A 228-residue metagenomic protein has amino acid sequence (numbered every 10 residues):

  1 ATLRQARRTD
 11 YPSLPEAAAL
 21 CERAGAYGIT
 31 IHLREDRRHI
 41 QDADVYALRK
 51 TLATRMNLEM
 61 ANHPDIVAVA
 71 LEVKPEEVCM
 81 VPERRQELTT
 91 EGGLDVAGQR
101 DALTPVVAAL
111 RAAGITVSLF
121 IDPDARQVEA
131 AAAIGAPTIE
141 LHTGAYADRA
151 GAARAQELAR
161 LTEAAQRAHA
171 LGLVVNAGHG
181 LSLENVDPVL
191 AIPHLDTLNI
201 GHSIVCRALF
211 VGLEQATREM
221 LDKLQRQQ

Functional and structural regions predicted by a protein language model:
A1, I29-I31, M56-M60, V78-M80 (+4 more regions): Hydrophobic faces of well-ordered beta-strands that scaffold small-molecule active sites in alpha/beta enzyme cores
A1-L14, R55-N62, T89-A97, R111-P123 (+2 more regions): Active-site mouth loops of central-metabolism enzymes
A1-L58, N62, L71-P75, A130-A133 (+1 more regions): Conserved N-terminal beta1-alpha1 strand-loop-helix module at the mouth
L48-A102: Glycine/small-residue-rich loop that forms an oxyanion/phosphate-binding "nest" at active or ligand-binding sites
R49, G92, A153-R154, R207-Q228: C-terminal helical cap(s) of enzyme catalytic domains, especially alpha/beta-barrels
P64-V73, D124-I134, A177, L181-L195: Catalytic cores of alpha/beta
C79-E87, T138-A150, H194-L213: Glycine-rich phosphate-binding active-site loops on the catalytic face of alpha/beta enzymes
T116-L171: Histidine/lysine/aspartate-rich catalytic loop segments that bind and position anionic ligands
